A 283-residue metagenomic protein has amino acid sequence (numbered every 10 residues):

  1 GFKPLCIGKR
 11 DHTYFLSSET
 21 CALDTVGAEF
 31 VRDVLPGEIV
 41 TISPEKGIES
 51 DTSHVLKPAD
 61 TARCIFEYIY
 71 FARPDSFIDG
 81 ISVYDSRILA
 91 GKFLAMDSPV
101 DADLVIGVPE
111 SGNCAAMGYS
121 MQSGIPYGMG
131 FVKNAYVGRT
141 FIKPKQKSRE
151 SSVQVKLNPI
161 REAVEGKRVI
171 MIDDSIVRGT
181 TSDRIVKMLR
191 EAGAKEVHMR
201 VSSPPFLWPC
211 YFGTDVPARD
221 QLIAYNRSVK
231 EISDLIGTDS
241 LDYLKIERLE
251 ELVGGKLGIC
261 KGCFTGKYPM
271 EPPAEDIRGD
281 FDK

Functional and structural regions predicted by a protein language model:
F2-K283: PRPP-associated nucleotide enzymes
